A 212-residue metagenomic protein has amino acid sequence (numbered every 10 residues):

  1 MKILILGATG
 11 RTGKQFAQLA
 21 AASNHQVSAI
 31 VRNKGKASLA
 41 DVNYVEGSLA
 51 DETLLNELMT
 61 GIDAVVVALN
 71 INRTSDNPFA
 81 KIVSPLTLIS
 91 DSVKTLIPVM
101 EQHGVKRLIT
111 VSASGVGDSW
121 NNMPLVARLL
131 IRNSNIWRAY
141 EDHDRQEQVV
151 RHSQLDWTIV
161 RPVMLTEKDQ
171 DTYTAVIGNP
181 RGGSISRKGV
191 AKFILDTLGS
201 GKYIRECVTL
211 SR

Functional and structural regions predicted by a protein language model:
I3-S23: N-terminal Rossmann NAD(P)H-binding glycine-rich loop of SDR-like oxidoreductase domains
L6, I30, A68-L69, L108-S114 (+1 more regions): SDR active-site strand-loop-helix element
K34, A80, D91-R138, H152: Conserved Rossmann-fold NAD(P)-dependent oxidoreductase catalytic core, especially the SDR/UDP-sugar
G35-T95, V99-Q102, K202: NAD(P)H-binding glycine-rich loop region in Rossmannoid oxidoreductase-like domains and their noncatalytic homologs
I89, D142, V160, I185-L195 (+1 more regions): Substrate-positioning beta->alpha
W120, S153, D169-Y173, T197-E206: Glycine/proline-rich active-site loop of Rossmann-fold NAD(P)-dependent oxidoreductases
E147-K168: Conserved beta-loop-beta element that borders a ligand/cofactor-binding pocket
